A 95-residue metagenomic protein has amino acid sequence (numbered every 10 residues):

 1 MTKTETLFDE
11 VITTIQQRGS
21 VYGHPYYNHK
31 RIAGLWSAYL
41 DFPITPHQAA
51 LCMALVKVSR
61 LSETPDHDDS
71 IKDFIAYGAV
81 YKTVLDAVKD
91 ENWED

Functional and structural regions predicted by a protein language model:
M1-D95: Intrinsically disordered, low-complexity regulatory regions that flank transcription factor DNA-binding cores
